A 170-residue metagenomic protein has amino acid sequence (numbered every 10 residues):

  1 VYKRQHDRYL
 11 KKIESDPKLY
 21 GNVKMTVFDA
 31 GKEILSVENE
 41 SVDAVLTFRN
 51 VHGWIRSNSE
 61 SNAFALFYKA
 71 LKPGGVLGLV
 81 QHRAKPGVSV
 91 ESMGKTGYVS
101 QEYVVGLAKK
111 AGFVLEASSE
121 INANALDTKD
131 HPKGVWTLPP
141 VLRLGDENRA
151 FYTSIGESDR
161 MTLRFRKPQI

Functional and structural regions predicted by a protein language model:
V1-Y2: Short, small-residue-biased leader/transition segments that mark boundaries at the very start of proteins
L35-V45: A short acidic, Gly/Pro-enriched loop at the edge of an enzyme's catalytic core that lines a small-molecule cofactor
D43-S61: A short SAM/SAH-binding and catalytic strip from SAM-dependent methyltransferases
E60-P73: A short glycine-rich, Lys/Arg-flanked "PGG" loop and its adjoining helix->strand segment in the class I
G74-H82: Conserved beta-strand signature within the Rossmann-like core of class I S-adenosyl-L-methionine
G97-S118: Short alpha-helix
A111, A150-I170: C-terminal lobe and adjacent flexible extensions of AdoMet/dcAdoMet transferase-like proteins
S119-V141: Conserved catalytic loop of SAM-dependent methyltransferase domains
